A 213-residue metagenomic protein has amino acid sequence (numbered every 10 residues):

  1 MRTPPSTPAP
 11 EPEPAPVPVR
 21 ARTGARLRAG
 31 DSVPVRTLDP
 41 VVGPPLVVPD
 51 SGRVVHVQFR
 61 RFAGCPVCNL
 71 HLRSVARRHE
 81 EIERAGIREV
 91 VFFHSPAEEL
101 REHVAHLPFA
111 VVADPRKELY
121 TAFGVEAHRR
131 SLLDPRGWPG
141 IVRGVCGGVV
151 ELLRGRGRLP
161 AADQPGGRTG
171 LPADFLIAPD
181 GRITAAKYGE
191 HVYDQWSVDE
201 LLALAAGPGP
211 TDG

Functional and structural regions predicted by a protein language model:
R2-V48, S74: N-terminal "domain-start" segment that seeds a small globular fold
V35, V55, A173: Conserved beta-strand and immediately adjacent loop positions that scaffold enzyme active sites
V47-A76, E89-F92: Short active-site neighborhood of thiol/selenol oxidoreductases, capturing the structured segment around
S51-G52, A85, G170: Residue-level preference for short coil/turn positions at secondary-structure junctions
H71-A122: Structural microenvironment flanking redox-active thiols in thiol-disulfide oxidoreductases
D114-Y193: Thiol/selenol-based redox catalytic cores and closely related redox-interacting motifs
V192-G207: A short, polar/charged loop-to-alpha-helix boundary motif
T211-G213: Cysteine/selenocysteine-centered motifs that mediate thiol-based redox chemistry or coordinate metal-sulfur cofactors
